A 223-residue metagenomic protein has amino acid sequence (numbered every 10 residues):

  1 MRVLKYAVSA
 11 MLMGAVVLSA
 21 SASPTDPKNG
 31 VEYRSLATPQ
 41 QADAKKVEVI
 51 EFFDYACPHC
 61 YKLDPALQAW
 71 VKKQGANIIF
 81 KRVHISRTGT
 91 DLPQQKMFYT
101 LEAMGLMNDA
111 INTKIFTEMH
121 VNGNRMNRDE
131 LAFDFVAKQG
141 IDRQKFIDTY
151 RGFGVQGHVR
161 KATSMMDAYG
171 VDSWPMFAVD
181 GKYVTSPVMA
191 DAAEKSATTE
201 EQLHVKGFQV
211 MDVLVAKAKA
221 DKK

Functional and structural regions predicted by a protein language model:
R2-L92, M211-D212, A216-K223: Extracytoplasmic thiol/disulfide redox context detector
R2-V3, M107-I115, Q144-T149: Long, low-complexity, intrinsically disordered polar/charged segments
Y33, F52-Y55, F98-Y99, F135 (+3 more regions): Aromatic side chains
A37-Q40, G89, E130, P175 (+1 more regions): Solvent-exposed, flexible loop/coil residues
K46, A56-L63, R87-Q94, N108 (+5 more regions): Solvent-exposed, acidic/flexible segments
A56, V71-Q74, L101-G105, I115 (+6 more regions): Sec/Tat-exported extracytoplasmic proteins
Y61-F133, A193: Structural alpha/beta surface segment adjacent to cysteine/selenocysteine redox centers across thiol/disulfide enzymes
I141-K223: C-terminal cap of thioredoxin/glutaredoxin-like
